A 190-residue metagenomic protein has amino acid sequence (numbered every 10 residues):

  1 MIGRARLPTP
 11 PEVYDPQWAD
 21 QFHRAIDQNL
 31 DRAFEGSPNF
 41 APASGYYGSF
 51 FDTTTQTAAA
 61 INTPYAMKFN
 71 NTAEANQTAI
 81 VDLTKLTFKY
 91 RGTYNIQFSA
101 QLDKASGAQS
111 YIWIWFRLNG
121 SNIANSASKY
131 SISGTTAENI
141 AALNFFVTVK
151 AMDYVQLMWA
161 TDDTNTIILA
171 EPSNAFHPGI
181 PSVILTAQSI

Functional and structural regions predicted by a protein language model:
I2-A5, P11, P16, D20-I190: Extracellular jelly-roll beta-sandwich "head" domains, especially the C-terminal globular C1q domain
